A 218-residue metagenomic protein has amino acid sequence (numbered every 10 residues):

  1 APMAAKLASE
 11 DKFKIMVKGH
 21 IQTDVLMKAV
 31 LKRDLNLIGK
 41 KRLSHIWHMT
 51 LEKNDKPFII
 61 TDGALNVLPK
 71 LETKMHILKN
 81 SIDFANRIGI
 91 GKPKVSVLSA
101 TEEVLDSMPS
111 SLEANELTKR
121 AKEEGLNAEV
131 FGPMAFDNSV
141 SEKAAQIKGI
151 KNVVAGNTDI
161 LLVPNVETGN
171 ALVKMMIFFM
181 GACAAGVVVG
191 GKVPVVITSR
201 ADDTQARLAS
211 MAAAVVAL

Functional and structural regions predicted by a protein language model:
A1-V154, T158-L218: Anion-binding alpha/beta catalytic cores of soluble intermediary-metabolism enzymes, centered on
